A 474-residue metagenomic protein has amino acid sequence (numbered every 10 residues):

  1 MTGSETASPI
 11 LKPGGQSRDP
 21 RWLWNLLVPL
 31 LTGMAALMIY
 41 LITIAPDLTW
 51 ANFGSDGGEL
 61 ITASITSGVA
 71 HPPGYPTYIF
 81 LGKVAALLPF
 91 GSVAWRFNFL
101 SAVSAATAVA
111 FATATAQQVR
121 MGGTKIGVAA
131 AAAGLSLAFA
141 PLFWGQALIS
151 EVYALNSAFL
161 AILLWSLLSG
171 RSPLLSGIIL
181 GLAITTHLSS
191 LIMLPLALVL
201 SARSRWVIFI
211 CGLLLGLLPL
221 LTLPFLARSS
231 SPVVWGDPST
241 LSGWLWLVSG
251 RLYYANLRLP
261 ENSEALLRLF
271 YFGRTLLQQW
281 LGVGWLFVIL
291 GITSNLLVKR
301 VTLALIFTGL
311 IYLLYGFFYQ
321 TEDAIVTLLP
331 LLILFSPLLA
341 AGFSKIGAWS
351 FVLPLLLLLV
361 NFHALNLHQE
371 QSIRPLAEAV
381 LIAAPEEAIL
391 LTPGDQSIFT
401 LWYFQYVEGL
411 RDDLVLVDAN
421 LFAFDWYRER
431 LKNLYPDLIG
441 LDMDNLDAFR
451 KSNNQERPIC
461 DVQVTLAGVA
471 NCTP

Functional and structural regions predicted by a protein language model:
G3, A7, S169-R171, I192-L217: Perimembrane helix-loop-helix junctions
L23-F53, F139, L188, G212-S230 (+1 more regions): Transmembrane signal-anchor helices characteristic of membrane glycosylation enzymes that use polyprenol
G33, F99-G122, L135, I162 (+2 more regions): Transmembrane-helix motifs of polytopic, lipid-linked glycan transferases
I42-A45, I79, L87, G91-N98 (+5 more regions): Aromatic- and kink-enriched transmembrane "portal" helix at the membrane-lumen/periplasm boundary that abuts
T62-T66, A133-L135, A161, P173-H187 (+1 more regions): Membrane-interface alpha helices of multi-pass inner-membrane proteins
I65, F111-A114, F139, F143 (+2 more regions): Specific aromatic-rich, kink-prone transmembrane helix
V128-A131, L214, T302, A341-N361: Signature aromatic-anchored transmembrane alpha helix within multi-pass, membrane-resident enzymes that catalyze glycan
L277-R300: Hydrophobic, aromatic-rich transmembrane alpha-helices and their immediate juxtamembrane boundary segments
